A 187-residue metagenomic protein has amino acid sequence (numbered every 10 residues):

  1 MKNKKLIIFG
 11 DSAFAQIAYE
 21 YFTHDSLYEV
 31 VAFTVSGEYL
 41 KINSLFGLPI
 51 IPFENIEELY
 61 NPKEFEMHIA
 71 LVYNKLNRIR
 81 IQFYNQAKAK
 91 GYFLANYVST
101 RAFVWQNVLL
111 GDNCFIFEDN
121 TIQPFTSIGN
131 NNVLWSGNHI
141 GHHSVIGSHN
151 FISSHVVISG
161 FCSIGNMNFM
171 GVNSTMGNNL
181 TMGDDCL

Functional and structural regions predicted by a protein language model:
K2-I69: A solvent-exposed beta-alpha-beta segment
N3-F9, V30-K41, Q82-F83, R101-V104 (+2 more regions): Short charge-dense sequence patches
A13-F14, K75-R78, L109: Short alpha-helical
Y19-Y21, R80-F83, I128: Short amphipathic alpha-helical segments
Y21, Y28, F33, Y39 (+8 more regions): Aromatic side chains
H24, N43, Y84-Q86, F161 (+2 more regions): Hydrophobic alpha-helical segments
K41-F103: Phosphate-bearing ligand-interacting subdomains that bind or position ATP/ADP/UDP/GDP/NAD(P) or nucleotide-linked
N96-L187: Structural signal for interior beta-strand "rungs" in well-ordered beta-sheet cores of soluble enzyme domains
